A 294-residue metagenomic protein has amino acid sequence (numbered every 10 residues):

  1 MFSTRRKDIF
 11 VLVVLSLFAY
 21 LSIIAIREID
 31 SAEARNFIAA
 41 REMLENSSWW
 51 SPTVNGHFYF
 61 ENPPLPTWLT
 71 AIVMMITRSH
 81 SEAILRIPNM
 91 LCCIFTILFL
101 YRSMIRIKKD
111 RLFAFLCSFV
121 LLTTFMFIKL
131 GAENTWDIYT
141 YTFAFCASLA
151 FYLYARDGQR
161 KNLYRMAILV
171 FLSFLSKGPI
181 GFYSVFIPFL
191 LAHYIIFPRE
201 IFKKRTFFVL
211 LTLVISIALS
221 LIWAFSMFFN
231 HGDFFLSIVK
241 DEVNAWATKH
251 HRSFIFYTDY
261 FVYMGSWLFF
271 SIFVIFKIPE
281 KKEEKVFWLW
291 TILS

Functional and structural regions predicted by a protein language model:
R5-E33, I215-S226: Transmembrane signal-anchor helices characteristic of membrane glycosylation enzymes that use polyprenol
L17-A19, N36-E61, L65, I72: Extracytosolic helix-loop segments that constitute the early lumenal/periplasmic catalytic or substrate-binding loops
A39, G181-S294: Transmembrane-lumen/periplasm boundary regions of multi-pass, lipid-linked membrane glycan transferases
P64, W68, R78-F95, L130: Loop-to-helix entry region of an early transmembrane alpha helix in multi-pass inner-membrane enzymes
I87-K108, C146: Transmembrane-helix motifs of polytopic, lipid-linked glycan transferases
I105-K108, A147-L163, S173, I278: Membrane-interface transmembrane helices that cradle and orient dolichyl/undecaprenyl
M126-T140: Short acidic/glycine- and proline-prone juxtamembrane loop motifs at membrane-interface regions of multi-pass membrane
N162-G178, S294: Membrane-interface alpha helices of multi-pass inner-membrane proteins
